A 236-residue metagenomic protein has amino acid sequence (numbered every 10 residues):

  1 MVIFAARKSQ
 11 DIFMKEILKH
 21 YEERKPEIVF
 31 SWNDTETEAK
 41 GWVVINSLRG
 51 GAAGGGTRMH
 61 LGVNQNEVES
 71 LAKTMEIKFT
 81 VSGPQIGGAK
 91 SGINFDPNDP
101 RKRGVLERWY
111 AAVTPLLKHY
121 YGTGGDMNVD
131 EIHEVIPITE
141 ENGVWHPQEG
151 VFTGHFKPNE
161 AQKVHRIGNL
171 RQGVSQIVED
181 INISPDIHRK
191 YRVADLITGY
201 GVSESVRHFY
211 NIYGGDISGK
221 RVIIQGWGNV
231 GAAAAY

Functional and structural regions predicted by a protein language model:
S9-S31: Short, Gly/Pro- and small/polar-rich lid/capping loops
E36-R49, T80-Q85: N-terminal glycine-rich anion-binding loops that anchor highly charged ligand groups
I45-I77: N-terminal cap/recognition module
T80-I217: Glycine/serine-rich phosphate-binding loop and adjoining beta1-alpha1 elements at the start of nucleotide-handling
V222-I224: Hydrophobic Val/Ile/Leu positions in short beta-strands of Rossmann-like dinucleotide-binding domains
G226-G228: Glycine-rich Rossmann-fold phosphate-binding loop(s) that bind the pyrophosphate of adenine dinucleotide cofactors
G231-A232: N-terminal Rossmann-fold NAD(P) dinucleotide-binding loop
